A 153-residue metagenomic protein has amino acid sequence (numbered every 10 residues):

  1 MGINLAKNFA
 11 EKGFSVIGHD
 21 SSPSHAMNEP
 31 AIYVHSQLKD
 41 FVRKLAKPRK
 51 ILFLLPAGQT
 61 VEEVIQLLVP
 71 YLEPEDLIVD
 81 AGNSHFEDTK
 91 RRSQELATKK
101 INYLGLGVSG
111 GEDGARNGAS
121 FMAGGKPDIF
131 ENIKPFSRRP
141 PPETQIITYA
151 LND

Functional and structural regions predicted by a protein language model:
M1, G18, F53-P56, T60 (+1 more regions): Catalytic cores of large soluble enzymes that bind and process phosphate-bearing ligands
M1-R49, Y71-E75, E112-A115: NAD(P)+-binding Rossmann beta1-loop-alpha1 motif at the extreme N-terminus of oxidoreductases
A10, M27-P30, V69, K90-A97 (+1 more regions): Class I S-adenosyl-L-methionine
F14, L52-F53, D80, G118-F121: Conserved short-loop catalytic and cofactor-binding motifs
S22, P56, S109: Short beta-to-alpha linker loops that shape the active-site pocket of alpha/beta-hydrolase fold enzymes
P23-S24, K39, Q59, P127-E131: Generic alpha-helical secondary structure signal
Q37-L104: Rossmann-fold NAD(P) dinucleotide-binding segment
V64, H85-D153: Rossmann-fold dinucleotide-binding core
